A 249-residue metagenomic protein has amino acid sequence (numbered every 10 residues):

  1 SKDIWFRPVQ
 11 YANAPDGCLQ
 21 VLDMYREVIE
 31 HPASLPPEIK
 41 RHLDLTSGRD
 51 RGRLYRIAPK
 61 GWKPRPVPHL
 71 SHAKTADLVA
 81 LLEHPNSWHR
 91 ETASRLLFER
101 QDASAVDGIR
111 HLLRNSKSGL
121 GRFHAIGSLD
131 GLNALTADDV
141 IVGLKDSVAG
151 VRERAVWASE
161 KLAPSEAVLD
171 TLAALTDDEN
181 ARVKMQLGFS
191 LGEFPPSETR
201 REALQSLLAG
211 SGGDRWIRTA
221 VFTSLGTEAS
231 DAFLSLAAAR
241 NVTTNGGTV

Functional and structural regions predicted by a protein language model:
S1-D3: Surface loop/turn motifs at the tips and blade-to-blade linkers of beta-strand repeat domains
R7, D50-R51: A generic structural signal for well-ordered coil/turn residues at beta-strand boundaries that shape enzyme active-site
N13-P15: Residue-level detector of Asp-centered blade-edge/turn motifs that repeat once per structural unit in beta-propeller
L22, D44-D50, I57-V249: Long, ordered, helix-rich scaffold segments
Y25-T46: Short, conserved, GDST-rich strand-edge loop motifs in beta-rich repeat architectures
